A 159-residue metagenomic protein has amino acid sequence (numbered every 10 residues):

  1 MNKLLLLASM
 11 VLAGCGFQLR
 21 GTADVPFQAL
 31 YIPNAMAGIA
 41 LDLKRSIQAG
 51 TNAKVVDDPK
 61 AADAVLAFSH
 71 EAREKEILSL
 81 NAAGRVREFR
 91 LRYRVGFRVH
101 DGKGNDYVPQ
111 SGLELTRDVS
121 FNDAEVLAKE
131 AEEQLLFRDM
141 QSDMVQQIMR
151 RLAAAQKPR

Functional and structural regions predicted by a protein language model:
M1-A8: Sec-dependent signal peptide recognition, specifically the positively charged N-region followed immediately by
V11-G14: C-terminal motif of bacterial Sec signal peptides marking the signal peptidase cleavage site
G16-L19: Bacterial signal peptide processing site
D24-Y31, A124-E130: Acidic/histidine-rich, surface-exposed loop or edge segments in extracytoplasmic proteins
P26-A72: N-terminal segment of the mature soluble domain
N34-L41, V86, R90, E130-D143: Soluble non-cytosolic domains of exported or imported proteins
A67-G112, V119-A131, R150: Surface-exposed short loop/turn segments
L127-R159: C-terminal/domain-edge helix-coil "capping" segments
